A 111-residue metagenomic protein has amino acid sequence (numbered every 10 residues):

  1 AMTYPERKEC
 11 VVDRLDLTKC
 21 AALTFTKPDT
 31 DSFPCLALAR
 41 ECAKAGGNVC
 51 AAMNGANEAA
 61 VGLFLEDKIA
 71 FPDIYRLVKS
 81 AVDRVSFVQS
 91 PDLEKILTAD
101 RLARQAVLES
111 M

Functional and structural regions predicted by a protein language model:
A1-M111: Catalytic, metal-anchored helix/loop core of enzyme active sites in primary metabolism
